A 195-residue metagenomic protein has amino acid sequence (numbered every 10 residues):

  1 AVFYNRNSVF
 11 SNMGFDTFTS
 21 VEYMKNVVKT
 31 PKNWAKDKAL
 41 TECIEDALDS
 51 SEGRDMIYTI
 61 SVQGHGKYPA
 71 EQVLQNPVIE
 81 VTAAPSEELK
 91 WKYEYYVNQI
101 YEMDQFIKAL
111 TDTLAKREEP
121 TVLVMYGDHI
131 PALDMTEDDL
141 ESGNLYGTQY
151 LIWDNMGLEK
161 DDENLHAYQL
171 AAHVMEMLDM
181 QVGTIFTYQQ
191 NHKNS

Functional and structural regions predicted by a protein language model:
A1-S195: Solvent-exposed soluble domains appended to multi-pass membrane proteins
